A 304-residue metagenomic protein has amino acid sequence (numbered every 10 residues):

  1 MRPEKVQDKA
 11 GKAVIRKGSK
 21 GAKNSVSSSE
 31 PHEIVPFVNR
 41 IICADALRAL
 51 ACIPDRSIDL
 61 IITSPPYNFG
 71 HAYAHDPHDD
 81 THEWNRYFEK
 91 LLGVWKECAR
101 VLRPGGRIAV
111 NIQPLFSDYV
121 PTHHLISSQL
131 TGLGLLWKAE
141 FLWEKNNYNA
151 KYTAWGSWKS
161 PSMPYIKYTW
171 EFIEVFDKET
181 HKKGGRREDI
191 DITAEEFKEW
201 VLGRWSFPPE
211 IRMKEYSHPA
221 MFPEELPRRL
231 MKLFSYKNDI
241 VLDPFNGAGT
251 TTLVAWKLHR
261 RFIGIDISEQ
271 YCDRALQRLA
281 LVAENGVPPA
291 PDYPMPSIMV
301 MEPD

Functional and structural regions predicted by a protein language model:
M1-A22, V26-R274, P303: Core catalytic lobe of class I
Q277-D304: PRPP-dependent phosphoribosyltransferase catalytic core
